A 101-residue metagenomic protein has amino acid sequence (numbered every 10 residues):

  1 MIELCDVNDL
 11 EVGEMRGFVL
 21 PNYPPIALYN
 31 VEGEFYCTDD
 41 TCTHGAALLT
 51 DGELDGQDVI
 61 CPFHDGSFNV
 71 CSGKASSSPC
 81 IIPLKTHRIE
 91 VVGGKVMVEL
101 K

Functional and structural regions predicted by a protein language model:
M1-G56, V70, P83-K101: N-terminal pre-ligand scaffold of iron-sulfur
C42, C61-H64: Short cysteine clusters
G56-P62, A75-L84: Short cysteine/histidine-rich metal-coordination sites, predominantly Zn2+-binding motifs
S67: Short helix-to-coil "ATP-lid" hinge immediately C-terminal to the conserved N-box Asn in the Bergerat
